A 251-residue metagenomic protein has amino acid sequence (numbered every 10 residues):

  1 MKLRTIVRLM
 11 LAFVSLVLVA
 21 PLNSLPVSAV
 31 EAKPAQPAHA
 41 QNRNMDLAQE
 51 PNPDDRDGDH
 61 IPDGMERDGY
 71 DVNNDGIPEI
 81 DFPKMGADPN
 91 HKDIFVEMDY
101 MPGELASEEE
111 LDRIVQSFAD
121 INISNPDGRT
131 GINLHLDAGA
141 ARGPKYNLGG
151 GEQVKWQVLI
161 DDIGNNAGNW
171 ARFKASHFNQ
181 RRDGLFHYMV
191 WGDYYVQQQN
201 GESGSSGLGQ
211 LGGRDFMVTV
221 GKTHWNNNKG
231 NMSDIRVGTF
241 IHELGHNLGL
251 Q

Functional and structural regions predicted by a protein language model:
K2-M10: Bacterial N-terminal signal peptides that target proteins for export
L16-S28: C-terminal segment of classical bacterial N-terminal signal peptides
L25-N52: Low-complexity, acidic Ser/Thr/Pro-rich repeat tracts that form intrinsically disordered stalk/linker regions of very
N44-D55, D88, K92-D93, E97-A106 (+1 more regions): Active-site-proximal segment of zinc-dependent metalloprotease catalytic domains
L47-Q49, V72-M85: A short, compositionally biased domain-edge/stem linker segment
R56-G64, N74-I80: Glycine-aliphatic tripeptides that mark coil-to-beta-strand junctions in extracellular and membrane proteins
M65-N73, L244-Q251: Catalytic Zn2+-binding segment of zinc metalloproteases
